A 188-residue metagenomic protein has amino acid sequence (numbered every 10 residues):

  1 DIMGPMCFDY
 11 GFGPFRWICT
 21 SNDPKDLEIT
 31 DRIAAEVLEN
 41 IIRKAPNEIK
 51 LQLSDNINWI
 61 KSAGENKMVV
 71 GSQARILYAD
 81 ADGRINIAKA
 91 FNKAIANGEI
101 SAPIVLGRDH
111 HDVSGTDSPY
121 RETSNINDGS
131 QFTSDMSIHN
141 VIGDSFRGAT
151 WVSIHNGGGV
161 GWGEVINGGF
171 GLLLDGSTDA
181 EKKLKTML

Functional and structural regions predicted by a protein language model:
D1-G168, L172-L188: Ligand/cofactor-recognition surfaces for anionic moieties
